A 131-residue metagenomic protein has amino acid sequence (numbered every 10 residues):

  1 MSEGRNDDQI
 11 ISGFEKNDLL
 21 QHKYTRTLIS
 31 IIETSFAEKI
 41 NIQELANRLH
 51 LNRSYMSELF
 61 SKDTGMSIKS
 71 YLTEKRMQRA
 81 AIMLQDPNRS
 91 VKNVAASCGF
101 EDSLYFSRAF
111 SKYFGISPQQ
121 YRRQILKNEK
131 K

Functional and structural regions predicted by a protein language model:
M1, G13-F14, I32, L49 (+2 more regions): Compositionally biased, intrinsically disordered low-complexity segments
S2-G13, N17-L20, R26-N41, F60-T64 (+3 more regions): Basic, amphipathic alpha-helical hairpins
K23-Y24, L45, S54, K75: Bulky hydrophobic/aromatic packing residues
S30, T34, K39-Q43, K62-E101 (+1 more regions): Terminal helix-turn-helix DNA-binding modules in bacterial transcription factors
Q43-N52, M56, F60, V94-E101 (+2 more regions): Append "Primarily bacterial transcriptional regulators
R108-K131: …primarily DNA-binding HTH/wHTH and HhH modules…
